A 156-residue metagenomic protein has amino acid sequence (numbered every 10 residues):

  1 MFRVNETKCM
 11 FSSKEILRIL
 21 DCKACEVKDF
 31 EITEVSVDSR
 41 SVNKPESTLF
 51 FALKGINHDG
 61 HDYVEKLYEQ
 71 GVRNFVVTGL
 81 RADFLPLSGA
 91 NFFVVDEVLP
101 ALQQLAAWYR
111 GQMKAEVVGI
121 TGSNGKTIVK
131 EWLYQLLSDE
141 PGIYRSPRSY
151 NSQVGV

Functional and structural regions predicted by a protein language model:
M1-Q104: N-terminal leader/targeting and accessory segments in enzymes
L17-L20, A101-V156: Phosphate-binding loop of NTP-binding sites
